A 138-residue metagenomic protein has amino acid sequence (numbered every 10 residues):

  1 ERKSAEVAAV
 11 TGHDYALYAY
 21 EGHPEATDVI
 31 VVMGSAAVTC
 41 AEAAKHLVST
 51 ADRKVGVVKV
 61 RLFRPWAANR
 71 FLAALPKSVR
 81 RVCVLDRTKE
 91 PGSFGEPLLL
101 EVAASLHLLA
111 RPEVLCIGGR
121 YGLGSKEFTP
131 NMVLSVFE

Functional and structural regions predicted by a protein language model:
E1-A19: Conformationally flexible catalytic loops at phosphate/diphosphate-handling active centers
R2-A8, S49-P65, P91: Acidic/glycine-enriched edge-of-secondary-structure segments
Y20, P24-R53, W66-A73: Redox- and metal-dependent alpha/beta enzyme cores, enriched for Fe-S-associated oxidoreductases and cofactor-handling
E25-T27, S78-R81: Short acidic/histidine-rich motifs immediately flanking catalytic phosphotransfer sites in two-component signaling
V31-G34, V58-R61, V84-L85, G119: Generic beta-strand/beta-sheet core signal
A37-C40, R64-A67, E90-G92, G124-K126: Flexible loop/turn segments at secondary-structure boundaries
H46-G56, K77-S78, H107-V114: Secondary-structure transition/capping motifs at alpha-helix termini and the adjoining loop/turn into the next element
R81, L85-E138: Peripheral docking tails and interdomain loops at the edges of cofactor- or intermediate-handling domains
